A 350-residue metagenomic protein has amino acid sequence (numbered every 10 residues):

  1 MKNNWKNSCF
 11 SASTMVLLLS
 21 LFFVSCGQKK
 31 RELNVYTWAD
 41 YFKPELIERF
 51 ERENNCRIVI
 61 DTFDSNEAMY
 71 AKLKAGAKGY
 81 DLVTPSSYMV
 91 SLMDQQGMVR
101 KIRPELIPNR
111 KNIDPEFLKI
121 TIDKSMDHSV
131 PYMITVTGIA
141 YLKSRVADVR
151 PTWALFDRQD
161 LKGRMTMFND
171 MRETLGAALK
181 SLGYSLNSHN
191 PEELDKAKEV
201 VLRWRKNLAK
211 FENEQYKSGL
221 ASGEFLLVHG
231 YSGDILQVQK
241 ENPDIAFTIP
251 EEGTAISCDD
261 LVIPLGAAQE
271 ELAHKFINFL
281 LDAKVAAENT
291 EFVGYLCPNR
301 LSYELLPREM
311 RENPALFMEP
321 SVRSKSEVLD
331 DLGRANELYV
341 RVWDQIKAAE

Functional and structural regions predicted by a protein language model:
C26-M93: Early extracytoplasmic/lumenal segment of secretory-pathway proteins
G79, T84-N207, F211-E224: Extracytoplasmic ligand-binding site segments that recognize negatively charged/polar headgroups
M89-L92, A221, L227-D244: A ligand-binding cleft/hinge motif common to bilobed small-molecule-binding domains
D94-I102, D123-D127, Q237-I249, E309-N313: Ligand-binding "clamshell"
N112, T135, L194-R203, E241-L265: Periplasmic-binding protein-like
G138-R145, K180-S181, S257-Q269, I277 (+1 more regions): A bilobed periplasmic-binding-protein/Venus flytrap-type ligand-binding module shared by bacterial periplasmic
P264-S324: Mature extracytoplasmic/periplasmic domains
P320, K325-E350: Conserved C-terminal helix/tail region of periplasmic/extracytoplasmic solute-binding proteins
